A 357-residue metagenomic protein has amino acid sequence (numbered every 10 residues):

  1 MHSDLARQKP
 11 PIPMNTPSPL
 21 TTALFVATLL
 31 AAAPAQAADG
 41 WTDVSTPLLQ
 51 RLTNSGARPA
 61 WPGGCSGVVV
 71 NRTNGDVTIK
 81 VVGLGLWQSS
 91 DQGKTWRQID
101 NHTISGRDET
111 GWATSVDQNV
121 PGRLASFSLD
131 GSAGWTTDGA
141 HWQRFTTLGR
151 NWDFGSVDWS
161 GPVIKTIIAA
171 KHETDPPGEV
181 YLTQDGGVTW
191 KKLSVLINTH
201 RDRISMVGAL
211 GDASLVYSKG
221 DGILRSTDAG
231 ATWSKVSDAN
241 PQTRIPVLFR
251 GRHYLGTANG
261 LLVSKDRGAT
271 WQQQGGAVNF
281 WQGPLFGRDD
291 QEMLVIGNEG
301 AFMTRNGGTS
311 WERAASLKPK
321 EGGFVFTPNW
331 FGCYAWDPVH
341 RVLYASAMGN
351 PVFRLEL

Functional and structural regions predicted by a protein language model:
A38-G63, K94-R107, T137-G149, V188-N198 (+4 more regions): Trp- and S/T/G-rich repeat-edge/linker motifs of beta-rich repeat architectures
L52-L84: Beta-strand-rich domains and repeat architectures in extracellular enzymes and scaffolds, especially beta-propellers
C65-G67, D108-V116, N151-W159, H200-G208 (+3 more regions): Repeated scaffold domains used in trafficking and secretory/extracellular systems, primarily beta-propellers
R72-N74, Q118-P121, W159-P162, A209-D212 (+3 more regions): Residue-level detector of Asp-centered blade-edge/turn motifs that repeat once per structural unit in beta-propeller
G83, D130, H172-E173, D221 (+3 more regions): Residue-level signature of beta-propeller blades and closely related beta-rich strand-turn architectures in secreted
S89-S90, W135-T136, T183-Q184, S226-T227 (+4 more regions): Conserved Ser/Thr-centered positions that define the repeating blades of beta-propeller domains
G134, D175-E179, P351-E356: Structural motif
P328-L357: Blade-level signature of beta-propeller repeat domains, shared across WD40, Kelch, NHL, RCC1 and BNR/Asp-box propellers
